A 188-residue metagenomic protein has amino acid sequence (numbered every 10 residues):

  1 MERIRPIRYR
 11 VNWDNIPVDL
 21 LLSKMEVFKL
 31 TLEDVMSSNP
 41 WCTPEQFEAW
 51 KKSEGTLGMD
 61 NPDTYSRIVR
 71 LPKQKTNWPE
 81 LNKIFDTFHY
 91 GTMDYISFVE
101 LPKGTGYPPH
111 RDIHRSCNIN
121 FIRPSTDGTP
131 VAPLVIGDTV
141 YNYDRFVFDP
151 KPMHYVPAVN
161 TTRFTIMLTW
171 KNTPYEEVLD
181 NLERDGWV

Functional and structural regions predicted by a protein language model:
M1-Y90: Non-heme Fe(II)/2-oxoglutarate
I4-P6, S116, T161-R163: A general secondary-structure signal for short beta-strands and their flanking turns/coil in non-transmembrane regions
R10-I16, K103, N172-E176: General structural signal for secondary-structure boundaries
V11, K73, R123, L168-N172: Short beta-strand-to-loop capping motifs
N82-P152, F164: Catalytic core of non-heme Fe(II) oxygenases with the double-stranded beta-helix
T105-P109, H154-P157, P174-V178: Short catalytic/ligand-binding loop motif for oxyanion handling, primarily in non-cytosolic enzymes, centered on
P152-M167, T173: Ligand-binding loop in jelly-roll beta-barrel domains
P174-V188: Long, compositionally biased interface segments
